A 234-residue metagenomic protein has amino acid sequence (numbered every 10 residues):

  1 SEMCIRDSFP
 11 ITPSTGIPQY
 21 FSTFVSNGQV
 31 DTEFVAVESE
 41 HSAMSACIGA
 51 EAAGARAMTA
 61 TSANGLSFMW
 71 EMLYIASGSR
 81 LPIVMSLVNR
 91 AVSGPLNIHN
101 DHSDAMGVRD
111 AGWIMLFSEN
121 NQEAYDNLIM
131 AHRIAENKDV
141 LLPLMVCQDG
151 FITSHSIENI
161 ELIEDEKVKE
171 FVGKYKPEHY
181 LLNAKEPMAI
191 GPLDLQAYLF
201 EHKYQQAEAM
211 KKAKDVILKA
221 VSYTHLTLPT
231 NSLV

Functional and structural regions predicted by a protein language model:
S1-E2, R6-G107, G112-W113, I129 (+1 more regions): Thiamine diphosphate
E2-D7, T224-T230: Conserved small/polar residues in nucleotide/adenosyl-binding loops
P10, P82, P143, L228-P229: Proline-centered helix-kink/hinge sites
P10, S14, P18, E40 (+6 more regions): Generic structural signal for well-ordered, non-membrane alpha-helical segments in soluble metabolic enzymes
S45-A46, D126-N127, H155-I157: Short, solvent-exposed polar/charged micro-motifs at secondary-structure junctions
S103-C147: Internal, well-ordered domain-core segments that constitute the primary functional module of diverse proteins
P143-L226: Conformationally flexible catalytic loops at phosphate/diphosphate-handling active centers
